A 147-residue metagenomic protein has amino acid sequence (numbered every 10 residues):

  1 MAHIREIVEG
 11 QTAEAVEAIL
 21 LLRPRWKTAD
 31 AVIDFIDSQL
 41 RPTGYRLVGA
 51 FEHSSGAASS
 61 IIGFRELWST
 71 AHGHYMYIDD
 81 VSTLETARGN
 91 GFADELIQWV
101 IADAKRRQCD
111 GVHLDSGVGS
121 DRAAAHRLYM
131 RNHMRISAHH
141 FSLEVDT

Functional and structural regions predicted by a protein language model:
A2-A15: A short beta-loop-alpha structural element at the N-terminal edge of CoA-dependent acyl/N-acetyltransferase catalytic
E17-A29: Helix-loop element at the rim of GNAT/NAT acetyltransferase active sites that forms part of the acceptor-substrate
D37-G49, Y77, R135: A short helix-loop-beta-strand connector motif used in the catalytic cores of GNAT acetyltransferases and, in some
G49, A57-E66, Y77, S82: Conserved beta-strand in the GNAT
W68-I78, R88, R135-S137: A conserved beta-turn-beta hairpin within the catalytic core of GNAT-like acetyltransferases that forms part
A71, L84-E95, K105-R107, S120-A124: Conserved glycine-rich acetyl-CoA-binding loop
D94, V118-H139, L143: Conserved active-site alpha-helix within GNAT-family acetyltransferase domains
E95-G111, R135: Conserved acyl-CoA
